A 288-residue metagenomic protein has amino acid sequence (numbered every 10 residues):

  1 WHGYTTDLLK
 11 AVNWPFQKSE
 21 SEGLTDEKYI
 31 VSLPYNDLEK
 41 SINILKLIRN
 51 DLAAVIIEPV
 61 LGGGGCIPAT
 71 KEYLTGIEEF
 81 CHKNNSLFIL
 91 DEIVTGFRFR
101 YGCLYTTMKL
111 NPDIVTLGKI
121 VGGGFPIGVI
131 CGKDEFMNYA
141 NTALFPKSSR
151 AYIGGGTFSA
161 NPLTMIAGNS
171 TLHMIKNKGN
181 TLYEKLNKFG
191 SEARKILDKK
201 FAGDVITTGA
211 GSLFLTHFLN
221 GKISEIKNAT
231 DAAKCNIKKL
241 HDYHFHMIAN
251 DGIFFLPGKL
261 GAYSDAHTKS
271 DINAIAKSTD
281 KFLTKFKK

Functional and structural regions predicted by a protein language model:
W1-A53: PLP-dependent aspartate aminotransferase-fold enzymes
I42, R150-N161: A short glycine-threonine-serine/GTX helix/turn-capping micro-motif
R49-C66, F255: Short acidic, glycine-rich surface-loop motifs adjacent to enzyme active sites
D51, I67-R100: Catalytic PLP-binding core of fold-type I/II PLP enzymes
L110-N141, A160-M165: Active-site PLP attachment segment
G156-G179, F189: Structural motif of enzymes handling amino- and sulfur-group chemistry
I175-K178, N250-K288: PLP-dependent enzyme catalytic core of the Aspartate aminotransferase-like
N187-R194, A202-H244: Conserved PLP-binding catalytic core of the aspartate aminotransferase-like
